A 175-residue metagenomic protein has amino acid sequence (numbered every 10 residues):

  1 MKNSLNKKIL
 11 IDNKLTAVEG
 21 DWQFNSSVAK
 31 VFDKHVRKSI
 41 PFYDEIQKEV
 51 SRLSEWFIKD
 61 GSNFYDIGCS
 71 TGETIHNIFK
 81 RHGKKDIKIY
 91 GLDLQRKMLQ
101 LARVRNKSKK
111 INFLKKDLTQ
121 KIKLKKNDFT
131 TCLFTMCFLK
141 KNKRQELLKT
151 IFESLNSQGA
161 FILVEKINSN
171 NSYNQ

Functional and structural regions predicted by a protein language model:
M1-V31: N-terminal, positively charged/glycine-rich alpha-helical extensions of SAM-dependent methyltransferases
F42-D60: Conserved alpha-helix/loop element of class I SAM-dependent methyltransferases that forms part of the SAM/SAH-binding
N63, Q158-A160: Short glycine-centered segments of the SAM/dcSAM-binding site in methyltransferase folds
Y65, S70-Q120: Class I SAM-dependent methyltransferase SAM/SAH-binding core
T131: A conserved beta-strand element that flanks and buttresses the S-adenosyl-L-methionine
F134-C137: Short catalytic micro-motifs in class I SAM-dependent methyltransferases
Q145-S157: A short glycine-rich, Lys/Arg-flanked "PGG" loop and its adjoining helix->strand segment in the class I
I162-Q175: Conserved class I S-adenosyl-L-methionine
